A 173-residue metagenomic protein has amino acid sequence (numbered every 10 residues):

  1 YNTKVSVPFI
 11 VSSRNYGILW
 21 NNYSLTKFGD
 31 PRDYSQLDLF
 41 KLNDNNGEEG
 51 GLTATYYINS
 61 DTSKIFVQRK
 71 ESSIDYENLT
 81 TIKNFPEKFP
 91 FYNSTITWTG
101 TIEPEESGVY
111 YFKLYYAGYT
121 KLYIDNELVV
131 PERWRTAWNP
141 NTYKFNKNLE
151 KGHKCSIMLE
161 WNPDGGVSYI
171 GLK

Functional and structural regions predicted by a protein language model:
Y1-S35: N-terminal accessory beta-strand-rich subdomains and adjacent acidic, glycine-rich linkers that precede catalytic cores
D33-Y111, Y115-K173: Extracellular/secretory pathway-exposed regions associated with glycan biology
